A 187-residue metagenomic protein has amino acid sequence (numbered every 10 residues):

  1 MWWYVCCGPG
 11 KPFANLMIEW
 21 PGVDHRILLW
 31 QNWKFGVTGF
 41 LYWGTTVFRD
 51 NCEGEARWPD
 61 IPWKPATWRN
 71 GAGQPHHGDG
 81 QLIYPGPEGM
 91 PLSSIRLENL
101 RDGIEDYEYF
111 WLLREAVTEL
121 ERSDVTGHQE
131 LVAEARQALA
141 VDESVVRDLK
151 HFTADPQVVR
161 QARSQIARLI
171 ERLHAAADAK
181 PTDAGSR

Functional and structural regions predicted by a protein language model:
M1-E53: Catalytic-core regions of glycoside hydrolase
E53-R187: Catalytic domains of carbohydrate-active enzymes that cleave complex glycans
